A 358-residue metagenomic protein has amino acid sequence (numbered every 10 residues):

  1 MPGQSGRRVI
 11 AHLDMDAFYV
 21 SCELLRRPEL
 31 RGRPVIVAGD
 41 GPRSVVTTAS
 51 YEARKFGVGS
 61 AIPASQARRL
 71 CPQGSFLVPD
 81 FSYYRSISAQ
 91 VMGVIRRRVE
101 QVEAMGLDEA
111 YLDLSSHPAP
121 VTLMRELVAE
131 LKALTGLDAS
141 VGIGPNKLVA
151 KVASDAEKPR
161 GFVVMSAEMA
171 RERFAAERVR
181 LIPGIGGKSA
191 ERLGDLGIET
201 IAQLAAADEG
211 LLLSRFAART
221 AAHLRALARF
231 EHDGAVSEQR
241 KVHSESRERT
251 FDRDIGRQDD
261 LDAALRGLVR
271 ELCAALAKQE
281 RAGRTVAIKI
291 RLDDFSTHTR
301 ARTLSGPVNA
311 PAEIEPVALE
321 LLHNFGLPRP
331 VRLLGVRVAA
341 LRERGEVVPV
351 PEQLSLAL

Functional and structural regions predicted by a protein language model:
M1-H223, V338, R342-L358: Gly/Gly-Pro- and Ser/Thr-rich, intrinsically disordered tail segments characteristic of DNA damage-repair and tolerance
G3, F174, L181, S189-L333 (+1 more regions): DNA-contacting surface of Y-family translesion DNA polymerases
